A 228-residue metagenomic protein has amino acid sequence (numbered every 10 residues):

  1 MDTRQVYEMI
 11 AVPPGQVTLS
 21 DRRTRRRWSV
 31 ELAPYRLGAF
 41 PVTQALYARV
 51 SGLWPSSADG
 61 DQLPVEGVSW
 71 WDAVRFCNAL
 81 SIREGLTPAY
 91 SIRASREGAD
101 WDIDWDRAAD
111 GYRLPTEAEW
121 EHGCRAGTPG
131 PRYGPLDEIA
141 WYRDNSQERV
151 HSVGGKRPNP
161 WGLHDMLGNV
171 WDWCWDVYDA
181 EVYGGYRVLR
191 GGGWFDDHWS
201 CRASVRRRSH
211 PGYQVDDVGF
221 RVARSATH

Functional and structural regions predicted by a protein language model:
D2-S56, D61-S81, G168: A short glycine-rich, aromatic-capped structural motif
Y7, G15, D137, M166 (+1 more regions): Change "...and in nucleic-acid phosphodiester-cleaving endonucleases..." to "...and in nucleic-acid processing enzymes
Y7, P34, D110-G111, G219: Conserved catalytic motifs of the protein kinase core domain
V12, V17-L19, L37, Y47 (+7 more regions): Bulky hydrophobic/aromatic "packing anchor" residues in well-ordered structure
G15, G192-W194, S225-H228: Short loop segments at secondary-structure junctions
D21, R143, W175, R224-A226: Residue-level signal for short segments within beta-strands and strand-turn junctions of well-structured beta-sheet
D59, W70-R207, P211-D216: Functional-site microenvironments in short loops/helix caps that host divalent-cation chemistry
D216-H228: Short, structured beta-strand segments at or near domain termini in extracellular proteins/domains
